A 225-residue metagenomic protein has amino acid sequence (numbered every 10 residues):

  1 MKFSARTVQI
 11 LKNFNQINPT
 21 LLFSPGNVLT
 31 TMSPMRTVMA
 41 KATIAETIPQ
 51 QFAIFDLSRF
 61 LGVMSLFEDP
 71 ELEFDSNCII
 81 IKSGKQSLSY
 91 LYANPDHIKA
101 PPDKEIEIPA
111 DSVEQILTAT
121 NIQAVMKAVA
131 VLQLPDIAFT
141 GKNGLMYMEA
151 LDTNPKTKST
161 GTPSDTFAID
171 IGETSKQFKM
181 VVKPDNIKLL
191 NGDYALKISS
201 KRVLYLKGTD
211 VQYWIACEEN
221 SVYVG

Functional and structural regions predicted by a protein language model:
M1-A93, D111-G225: DNA polymerase processivity clamps
H97-Q115: Long, charge-dense
